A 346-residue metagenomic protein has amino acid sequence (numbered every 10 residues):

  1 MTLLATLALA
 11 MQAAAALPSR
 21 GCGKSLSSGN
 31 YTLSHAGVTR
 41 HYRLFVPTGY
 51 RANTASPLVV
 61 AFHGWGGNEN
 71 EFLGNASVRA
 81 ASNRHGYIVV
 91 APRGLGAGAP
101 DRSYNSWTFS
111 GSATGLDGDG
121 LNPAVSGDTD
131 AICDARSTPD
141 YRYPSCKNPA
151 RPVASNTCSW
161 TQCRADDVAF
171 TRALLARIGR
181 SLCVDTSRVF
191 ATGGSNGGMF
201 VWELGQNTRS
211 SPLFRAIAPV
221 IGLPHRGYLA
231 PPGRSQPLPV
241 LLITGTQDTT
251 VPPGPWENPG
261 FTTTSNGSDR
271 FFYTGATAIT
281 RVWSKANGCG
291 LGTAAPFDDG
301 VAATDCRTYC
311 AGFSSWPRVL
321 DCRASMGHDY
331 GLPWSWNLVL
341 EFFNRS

Functional and structural regions predicted by a protein language model:
M1-A16: Fungal secretory targeting signals
Q12-L58, N70-A76, R84-I88, N156-S159 (+6 more regions): A domain-start/cap signature at the N-terminus of enzymes
T48-A55, F109-N196, S211: Gly/Ser-rich "nucleophile elbow"/oxyanion-hole loop immediately N-terminal to the catalytic nucleophile in hydrolases
Y50, S211-W316, M326-D329: The feature captures the conserved acid-bearing segment of alpha/beta-hydrolase catalytic domains
V60-F62, V220, A324: Alpha/beta-hydrolase
A61-G64, A91, I243: Structural cue for short, hydrophobic secondary-structure segments
G86-A97: Conserved alpha/beta-hydrolase
W334-S346: Catalytic active-site module of serine/aspartate enzymes centered on a nucleophile-bearing elbow/loop
